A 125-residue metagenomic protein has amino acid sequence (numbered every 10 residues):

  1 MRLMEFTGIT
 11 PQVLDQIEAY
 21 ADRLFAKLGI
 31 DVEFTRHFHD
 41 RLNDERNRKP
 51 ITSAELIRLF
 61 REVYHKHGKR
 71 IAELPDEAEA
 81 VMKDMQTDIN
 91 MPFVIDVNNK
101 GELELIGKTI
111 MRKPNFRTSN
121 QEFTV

Functional and structural regions predicted by a protein language model:
M1-V125: Ribonuclease/tRNase effector modules and their secretory precursors
